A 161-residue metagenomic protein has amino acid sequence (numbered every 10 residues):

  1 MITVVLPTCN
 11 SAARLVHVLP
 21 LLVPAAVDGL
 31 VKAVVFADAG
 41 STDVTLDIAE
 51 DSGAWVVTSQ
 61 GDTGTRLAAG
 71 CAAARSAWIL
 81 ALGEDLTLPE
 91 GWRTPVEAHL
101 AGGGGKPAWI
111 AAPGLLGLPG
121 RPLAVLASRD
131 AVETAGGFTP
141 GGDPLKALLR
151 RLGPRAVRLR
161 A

Functional and structural regions predicted by a protein language model:
M1-T3, A33: Cell-envelope/extracellular polymer assembly enzymes that use nucleotide-activated donors
N10-A26: Short, well-formed alpha-helical segments that are part of the catalytic scaffolds of diverse glycosyltransferases
D38-L46: A conserved acidic beta->alpha catalytic loop
S59-A74: Glycine-rich, basic loop-to-helix element that forms the pyrophosphate-binding segment of sugar-nucleotide handling
R75-S76, G120-G136: Conserved nucleotide-sugar donor-binding and metal-coordinating catalytic region shared by glycosyltransferases
I79: Short aromatic/hydrophobic "clamp" motif used to bind/position activated sugar donors
L86-P119: Conserved donor NDP-sugar-binding/catalytic core segment of glycosyltransferases
A131-T134, G141-A161: A short, conserved alpha-helix in the catalytic core of glycosyltransferases
